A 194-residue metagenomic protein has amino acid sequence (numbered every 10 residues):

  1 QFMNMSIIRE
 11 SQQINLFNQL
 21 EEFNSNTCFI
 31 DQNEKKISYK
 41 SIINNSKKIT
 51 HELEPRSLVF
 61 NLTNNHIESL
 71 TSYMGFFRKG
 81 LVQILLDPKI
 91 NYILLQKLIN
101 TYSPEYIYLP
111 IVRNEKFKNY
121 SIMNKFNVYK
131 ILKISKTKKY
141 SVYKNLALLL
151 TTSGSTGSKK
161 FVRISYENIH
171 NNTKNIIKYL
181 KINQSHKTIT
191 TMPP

Functional and structural regions predicted by a protein language model:
Q1-E10: Flexible, non-catalytic linker and terminal segments flanking ANL/adenylate-forming cores
I8, F17, S25-L53, I93-Q96 (+1 more regions): Conserved AMP-binding/adenylate-forming core of the ANL superfamily
R9-E10, S25, N64, K133-T151 (+2 more regions): Conserved pre-ATP/AMP-binding loop-to-beta segment of ANL
S38-Y39, A147-K174: Conserved AMP-binding A3 loop
K48-K89, T190-P193: Conserved AMP-binding/adenylate-forming
T50-L53, Q83-I84, P88-F117, N172-I189: Conserved ATP-dependent adenylate/AMP-binding module captured primarily in the ANL superfamily
Y108-N145, S158, H170: ANL superfamily adenylate-forming
